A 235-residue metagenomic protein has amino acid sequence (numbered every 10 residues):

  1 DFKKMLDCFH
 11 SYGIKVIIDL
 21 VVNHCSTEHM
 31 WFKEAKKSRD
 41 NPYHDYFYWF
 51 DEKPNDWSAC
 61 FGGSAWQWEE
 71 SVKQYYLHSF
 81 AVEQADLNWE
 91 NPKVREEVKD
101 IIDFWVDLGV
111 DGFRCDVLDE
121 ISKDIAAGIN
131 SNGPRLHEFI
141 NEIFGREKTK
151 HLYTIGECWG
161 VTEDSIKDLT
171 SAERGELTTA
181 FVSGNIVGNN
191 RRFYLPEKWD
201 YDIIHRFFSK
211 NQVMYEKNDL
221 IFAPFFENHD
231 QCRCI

Functional and structural regions predicted by a protein language model:
D1, D7-L108, I121-S131, E163-S165 (+1 more regions): Substrate-binding/active-site clefts of carbohydrate-active enzymes
K3-Y12, I140-T149: Surface-exposed amphipathic alpha-helices with a cationic face
M5, V94-W105, V117, F139 (+3 more regions): Alpha-helical packing segments of well-folded alpha/beta enzyme cores
K15, D111, Y153: Residue-level detector of anion-binding/catalytic polar loops
C25-E28, V117, S122-A126, G133-L136 (+3 more regions): Long, hydrophilic "mature protein body" segments
T27-D56, C60, F144-I235: Conserved alpha/beta catalytic core and glycan-binding cleft of carbohydrate-active enzymes
E90-V94, G128, N132-L136, P196 (+2 more regions): Residue-level preference for long, well-ordered alpha-helices that form the structural scaffold of enzyme catalytic
F113-C115: Hydrophobic residues within beta-strands of alpha/beta enzymes
